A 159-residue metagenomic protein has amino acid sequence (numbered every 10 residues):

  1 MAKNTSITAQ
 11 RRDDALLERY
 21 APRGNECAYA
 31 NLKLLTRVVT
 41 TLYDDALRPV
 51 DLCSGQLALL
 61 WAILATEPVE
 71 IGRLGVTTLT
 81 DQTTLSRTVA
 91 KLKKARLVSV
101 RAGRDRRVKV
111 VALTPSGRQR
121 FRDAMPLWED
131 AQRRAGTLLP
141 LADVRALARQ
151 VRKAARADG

Functional and structural regions predicted by a protein language model:
M1-T5: Short Lys/Arg-rich cationic patches that frequently serve as NLS/NoLS or arginine-rich RNA/DNA-binding motifs
S6-D14, P68, A90-R149: Charged, amphipathic alpha-helical coiled-coil/dimerization segments
R12-R23: A detector for short, charged/polar N-terminal pre-domain segments
P22-E26, A30-K33, R37-T84, A95 (+2 more regions): N-terminal helix-turn-helix DNA-binding core of bacterial DNA-binding proteins
G24, G55, G72-G75, A90 (+4 more regions): Residue-identity detector for glycine
L35, V39-L42, A46, T78 (+3 more regions): Alpha-helical linker/hinge and terminal dimerization helices associated with HTH transcriptional regulators
R87: DNA-binding alpha-helical recognition surfaces that contact promoter or target DNA
R145-G159: Exposed, interaction-prone assembly regions rather than primary DNA-binding/catalytic cores
